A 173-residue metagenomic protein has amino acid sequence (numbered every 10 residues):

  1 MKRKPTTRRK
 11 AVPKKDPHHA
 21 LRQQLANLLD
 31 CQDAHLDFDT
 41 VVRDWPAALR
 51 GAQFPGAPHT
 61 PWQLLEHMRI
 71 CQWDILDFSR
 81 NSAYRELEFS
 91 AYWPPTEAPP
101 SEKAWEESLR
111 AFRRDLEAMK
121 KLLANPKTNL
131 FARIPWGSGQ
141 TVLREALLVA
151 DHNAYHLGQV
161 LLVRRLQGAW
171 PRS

Functional and structural regions predicted by a protein language model:
K2-R9, K14-H35, D39-V42, A47-P94 (+1 more regions): Short, contiguous alpha-helical
T96-R133, R144-V149: Acidic/histidine-rich alpha-helical segments that form the ligand environment of transition-metal centers
